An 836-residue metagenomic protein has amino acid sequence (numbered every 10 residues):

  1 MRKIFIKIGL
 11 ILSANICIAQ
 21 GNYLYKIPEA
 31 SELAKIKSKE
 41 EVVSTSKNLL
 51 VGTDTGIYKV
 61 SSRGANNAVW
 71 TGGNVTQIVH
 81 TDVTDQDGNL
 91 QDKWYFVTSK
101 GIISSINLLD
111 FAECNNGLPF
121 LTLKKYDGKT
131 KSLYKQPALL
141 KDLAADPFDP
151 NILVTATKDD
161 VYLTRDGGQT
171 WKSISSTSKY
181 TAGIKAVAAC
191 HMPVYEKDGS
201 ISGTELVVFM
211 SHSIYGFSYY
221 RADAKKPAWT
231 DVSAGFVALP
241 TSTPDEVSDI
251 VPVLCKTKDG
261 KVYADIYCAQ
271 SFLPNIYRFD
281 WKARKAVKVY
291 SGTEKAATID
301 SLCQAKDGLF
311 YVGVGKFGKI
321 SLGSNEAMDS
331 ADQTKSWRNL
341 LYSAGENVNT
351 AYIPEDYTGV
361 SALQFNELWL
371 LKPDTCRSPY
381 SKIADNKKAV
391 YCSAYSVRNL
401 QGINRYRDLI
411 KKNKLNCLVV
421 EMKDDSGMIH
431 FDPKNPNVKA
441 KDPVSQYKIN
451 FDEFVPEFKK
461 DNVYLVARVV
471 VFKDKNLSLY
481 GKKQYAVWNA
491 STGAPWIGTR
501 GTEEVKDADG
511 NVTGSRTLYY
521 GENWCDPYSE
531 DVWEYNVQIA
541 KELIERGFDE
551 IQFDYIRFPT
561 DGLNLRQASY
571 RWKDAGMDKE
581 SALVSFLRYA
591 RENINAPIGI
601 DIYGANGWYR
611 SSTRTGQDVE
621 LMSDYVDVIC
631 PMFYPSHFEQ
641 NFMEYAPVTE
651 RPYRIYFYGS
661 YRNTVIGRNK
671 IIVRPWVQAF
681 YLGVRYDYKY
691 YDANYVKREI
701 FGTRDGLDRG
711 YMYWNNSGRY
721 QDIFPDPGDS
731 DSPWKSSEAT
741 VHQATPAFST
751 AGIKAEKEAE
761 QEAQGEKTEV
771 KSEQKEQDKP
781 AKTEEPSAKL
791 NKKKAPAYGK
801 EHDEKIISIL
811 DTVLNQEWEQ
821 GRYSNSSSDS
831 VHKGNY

Functional and structural regions predicted by a protein language model:
Q20-T45, V69-Q86, N115-F148, S175-Y195 (+4 more regions): Short coil-to-beta transitions that initiate beta-strands within beta-rich domains
V60-S61, S104-S105, T164-R165, R221-A222 (+3 more regions): Conserved Ser/Thr-centered positions that define the repeating blades of beta-propeller domains
Y380-R398, F472-E542: Active-site-adjacent "subsite" loops/lids of carbohydrate-active enzymes
N404-G427, R546-E550, V628, G706: Catalytic domains of carbohydrate-active enzymes, especially glycoside hydrolases
N413-K448, T560, R566-Q567: Aromatic-lined carbohydrate-binding/catalytic grooves of carbohydrate-active enzymes
K434, K475, G481-K482, R546 (+1 more regions): Active-site-proximal loop/short-helix segments that contain or immediately flank catalytic acid/base residue(s)
R571-R685: Glycoside hydrolase catalytic-domain groove-lining segments
D627-Q640, T649-F657, R662, I671-I753 (+3 more regions): Substrate-binding cleft of secreted/luminal carbohydrate-active enzymes
